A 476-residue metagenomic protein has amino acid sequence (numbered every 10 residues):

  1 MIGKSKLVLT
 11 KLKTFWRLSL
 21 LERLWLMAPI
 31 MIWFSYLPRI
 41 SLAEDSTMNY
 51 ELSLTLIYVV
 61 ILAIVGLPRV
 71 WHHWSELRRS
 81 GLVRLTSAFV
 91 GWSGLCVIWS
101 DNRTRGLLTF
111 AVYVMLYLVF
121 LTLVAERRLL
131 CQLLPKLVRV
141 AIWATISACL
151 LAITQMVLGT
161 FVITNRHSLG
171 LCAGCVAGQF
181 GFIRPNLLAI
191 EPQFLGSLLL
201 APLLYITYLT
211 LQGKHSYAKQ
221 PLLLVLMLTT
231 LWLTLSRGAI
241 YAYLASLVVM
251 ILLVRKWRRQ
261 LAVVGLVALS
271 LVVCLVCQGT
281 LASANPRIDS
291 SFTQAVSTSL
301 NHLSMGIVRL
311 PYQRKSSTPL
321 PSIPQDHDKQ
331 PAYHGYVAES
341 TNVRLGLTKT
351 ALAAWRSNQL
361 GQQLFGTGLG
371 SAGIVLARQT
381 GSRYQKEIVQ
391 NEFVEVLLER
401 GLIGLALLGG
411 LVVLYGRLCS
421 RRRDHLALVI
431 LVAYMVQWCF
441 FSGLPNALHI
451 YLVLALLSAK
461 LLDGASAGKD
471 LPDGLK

Functional and structural regions predicted by a protein language model:
M1-L20, S216, R417-D424, L454-K476: A juxtamembrane structural motif centered on a specific transmembrane helix
I2-R69, L95-W99: N-terminal signal-anchor transmembrane segment
L62, V90-V97, P135-A173, A177-G181 (+4 more regions): Alpha-helical transmembrane segments of multi-pass inner-membrane proteins
L82-F89, R103-A125, K136-V140, T145: Aromatic-anchored transmembrane helix interface
L150, T154-G159, V254-G335, R356-S357: A membrane-periplasm/extracellular boundary helix in multi-pass inner-membrane enzymes that assemble envelope glycans
K219, W257, E399-A433, D470: Hydrophobic transmembrane alpha-helices and their immediate junctions
L247, R259, L411, A427-Q437 (+1 more regions): Transmembrane alpha-helices of multi-pass inner-membrane enzymes
H334-R400: Long extracytoplasmic/lumenal interhelical loops at the membrane interface of multi-pass membrane proteins
